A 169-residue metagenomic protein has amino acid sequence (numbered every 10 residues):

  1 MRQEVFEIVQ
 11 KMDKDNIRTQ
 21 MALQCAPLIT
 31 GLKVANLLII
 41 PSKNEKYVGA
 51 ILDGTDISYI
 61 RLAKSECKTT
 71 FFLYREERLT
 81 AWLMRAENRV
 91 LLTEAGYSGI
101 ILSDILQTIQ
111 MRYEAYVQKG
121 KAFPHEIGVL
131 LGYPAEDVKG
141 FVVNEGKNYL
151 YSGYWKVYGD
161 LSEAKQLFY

Functional and structural regions predicted by a protein language model:
M1-L38: Short, extreme N-terminal leader segments that mark the start of a protein/domain
A22-G31, Y59-A63, E114-Q118: Short, flexible, solvent-exposed loop/turn segments with mixed acidic/basic and small polar residues
K33-A35, C67-T69, P124-E126: Short, surface-exposed beta-edge/turn micro-motifs
I39-S42, L131-Y133: Short His-Asn-centered micro-motif
K43-I105: A glycine-rich, hydrophobic loop/mini-helix early in the fold
A95-H125: Internal catalytic-core helix/loop-beta-alpha segment that presents or stabilizes conserved functional determinants
K121-L150: Hydrophobic/aromatic-rich, well-ordered segments within soluble, folded domains that form packed cores
Y154-Y169: Long, compositionally biased
